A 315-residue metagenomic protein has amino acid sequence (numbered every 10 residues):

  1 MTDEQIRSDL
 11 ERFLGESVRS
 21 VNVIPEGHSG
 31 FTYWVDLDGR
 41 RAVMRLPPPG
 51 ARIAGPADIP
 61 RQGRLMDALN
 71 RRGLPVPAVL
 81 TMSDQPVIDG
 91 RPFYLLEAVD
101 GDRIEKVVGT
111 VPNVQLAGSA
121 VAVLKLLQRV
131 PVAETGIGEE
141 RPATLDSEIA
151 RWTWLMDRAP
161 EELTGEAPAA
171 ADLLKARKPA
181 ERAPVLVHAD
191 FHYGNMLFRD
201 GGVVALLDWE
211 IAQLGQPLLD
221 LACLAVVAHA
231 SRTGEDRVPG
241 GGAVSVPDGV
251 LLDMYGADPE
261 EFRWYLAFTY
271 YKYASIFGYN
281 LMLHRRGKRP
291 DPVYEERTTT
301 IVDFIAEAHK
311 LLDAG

Functional and structural regions predicted by a protein language model:
M1-G15: Juxta-kinase regulatory segment immediately upstream of eukaryotic protein kinase catalytic domains
N22-A183: ATP-binding pocket architecture of kinase catalytic cores
P184-L186, V204: Conserved protein kinase catalytic-loop anchor
L186-H188, Y193: Catalytic-loop of the protein kinase fold
L207-A212: Activation of the activation-loop gatekeeper triad in protein kinase-fold domains
L219-A257, T269-G287: Active-site activation/catalytic loop segments of kinase-like enzymes and analogous catalytic loops in related
S275-G315: Helical subdomain adjoining the active site within ATP-dependent kinase catalytic cores
